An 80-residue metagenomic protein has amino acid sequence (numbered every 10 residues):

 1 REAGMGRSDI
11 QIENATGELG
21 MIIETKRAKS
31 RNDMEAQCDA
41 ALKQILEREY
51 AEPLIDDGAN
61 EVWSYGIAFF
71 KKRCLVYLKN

Functional and structural regions predicted by a protein language model:
R1-N80: Structural signature of nuclease core domains in nucleic-acid processing machines
